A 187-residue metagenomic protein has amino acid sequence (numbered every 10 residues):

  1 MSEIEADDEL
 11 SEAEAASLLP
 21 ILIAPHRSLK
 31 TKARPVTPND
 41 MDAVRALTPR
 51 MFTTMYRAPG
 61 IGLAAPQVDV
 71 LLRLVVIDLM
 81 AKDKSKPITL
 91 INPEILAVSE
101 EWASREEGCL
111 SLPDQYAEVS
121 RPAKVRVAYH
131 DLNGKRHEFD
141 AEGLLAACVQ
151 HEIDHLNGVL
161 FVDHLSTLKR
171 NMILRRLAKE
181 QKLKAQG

Functional and structural regions predicted by a protein language model:
M1-G187: Positively charged
